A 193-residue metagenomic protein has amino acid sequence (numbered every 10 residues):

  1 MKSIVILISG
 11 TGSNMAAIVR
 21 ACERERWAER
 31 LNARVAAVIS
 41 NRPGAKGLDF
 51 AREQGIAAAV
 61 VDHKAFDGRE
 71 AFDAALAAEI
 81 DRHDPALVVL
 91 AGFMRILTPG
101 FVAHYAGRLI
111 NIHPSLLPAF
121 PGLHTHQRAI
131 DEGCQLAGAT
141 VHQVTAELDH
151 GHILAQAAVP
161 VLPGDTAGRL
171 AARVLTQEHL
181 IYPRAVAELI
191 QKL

Functional and structural regions predicted by a protein language model:
M1-K46: N-terminal Rossmann-like dinucleotide-binding module
L31-A75: Short, surface-exposed acidic-centric catalytic microdomains
A33, A91-L193: Donor/substrate-binding cores of folate-linked one-carbon enzymes
A36, A86, G107: Conserved acidic residues
S40-R42, K64-A65, R69-E70, H83-P99: N-terminal glycine-rich "phosphate-gripper" loop used for MgATP/nucleotide binding and carboxylate activation
A57, A86, Q135: Residue-level detector of anion-binding/catalytic polar loops
A74-R82: Short, well-structured alpha-helical segments in soluble
